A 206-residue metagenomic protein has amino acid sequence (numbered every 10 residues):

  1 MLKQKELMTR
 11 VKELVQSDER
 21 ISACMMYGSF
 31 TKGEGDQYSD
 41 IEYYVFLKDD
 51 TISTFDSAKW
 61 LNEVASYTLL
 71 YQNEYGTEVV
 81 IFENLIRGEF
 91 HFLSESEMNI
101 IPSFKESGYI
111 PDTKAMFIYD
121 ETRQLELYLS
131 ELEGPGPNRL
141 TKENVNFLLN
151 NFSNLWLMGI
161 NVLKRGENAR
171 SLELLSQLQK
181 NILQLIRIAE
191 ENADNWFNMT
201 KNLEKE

Functional and structural regions predicted by a protein language model:
M1-E19, F30-G33, Y38, V45-I101: Metal-dependent nucleotidyltransferase catalytic core
E6, E63-R165, R170, Q177: Conserved NTP/Mg2+-binding pocket subregion across the NTase superfamily
L14-V15, C24, L178: Hydrophobic C-terminal alpha-helix "anchor/cap" residues
E19-R20, E167: Residue-level recognition of short, well-ordered coil/turn positions that link secondary-structure elements
S176-D194: Short, charge-rich amphipathic alpha-helical segments embedded in non-transmembrane helical bundles/solenoids
N192-E206: Short, charged amphipathic alpha-helical segments flanked by flexible coils
